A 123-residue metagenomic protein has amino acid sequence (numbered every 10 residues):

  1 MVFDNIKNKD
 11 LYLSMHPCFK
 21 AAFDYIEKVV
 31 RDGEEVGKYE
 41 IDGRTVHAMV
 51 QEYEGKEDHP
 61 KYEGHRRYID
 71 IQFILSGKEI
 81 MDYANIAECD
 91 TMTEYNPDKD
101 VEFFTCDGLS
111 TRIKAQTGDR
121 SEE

Functional and structural regions predicted by a protein language model:
M1-T45, E52-E54: Long, hydrophobic N-terminal alpha-helical segment
D32, G64-R66, C106, K114: Short solvent-exposed loop/turn micro-motifs enriched in small/polar/acidic residues
V36-E57, Y62-E63, R67-S76, D82-A84: A short glycine-rich, His/Asp/Glu-containing loop-to-beta-strand
R67-I69, F73-D90, Y95-V101, C106: Glycine- and acidic-residue-biased ligand/ion/polar-headgroup-sensing regions
F73, R112-K114: Residue-level "contact hotspot" at macromolecular interaction interfaces
S76, T117-G118: Short, flexible surface segments
T111, G118-R120: Acidic/histidine-enriched, beta-strand-rich ligand/metal-binding domains
E123: Conserved small/polar residues in nucleotide/adenosyl-binding loops
